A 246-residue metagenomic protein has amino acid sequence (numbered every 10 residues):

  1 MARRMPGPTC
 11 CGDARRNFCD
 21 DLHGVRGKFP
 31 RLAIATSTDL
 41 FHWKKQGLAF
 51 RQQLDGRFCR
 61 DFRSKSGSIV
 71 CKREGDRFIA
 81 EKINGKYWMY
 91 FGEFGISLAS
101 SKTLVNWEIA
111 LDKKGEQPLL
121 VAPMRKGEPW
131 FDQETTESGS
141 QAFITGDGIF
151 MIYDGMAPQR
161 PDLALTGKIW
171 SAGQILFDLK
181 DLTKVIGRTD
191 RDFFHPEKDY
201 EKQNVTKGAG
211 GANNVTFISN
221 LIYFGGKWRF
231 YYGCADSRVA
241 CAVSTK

Functional and structural regions predicted by a protein language model:
M1-R4, G12-E134, F143-G211, G225-K246: Beta-rich carbohydrate-recognition and catalytic domains
C10, Q141, N220: Short, surface-exposed charged micro-motifs
K207-A209, T216-L221: Extended, compositionally biased non-globular segments
